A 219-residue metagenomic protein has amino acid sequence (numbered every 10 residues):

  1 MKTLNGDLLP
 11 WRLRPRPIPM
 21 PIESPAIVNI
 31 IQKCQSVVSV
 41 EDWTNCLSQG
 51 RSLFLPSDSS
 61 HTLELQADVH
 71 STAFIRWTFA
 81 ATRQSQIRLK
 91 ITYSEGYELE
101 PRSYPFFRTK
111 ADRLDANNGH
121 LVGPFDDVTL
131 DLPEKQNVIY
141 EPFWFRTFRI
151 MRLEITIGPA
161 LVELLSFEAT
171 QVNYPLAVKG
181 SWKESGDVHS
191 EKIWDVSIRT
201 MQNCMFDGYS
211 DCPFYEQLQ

Functional and structural regions predicted by a protein language model:
M1-Y215: Extracellular/oxidizing-compartment recognition motifs
Q217-Q219: Extended ligand-binding clefts on enzyme/binding-domain cores
